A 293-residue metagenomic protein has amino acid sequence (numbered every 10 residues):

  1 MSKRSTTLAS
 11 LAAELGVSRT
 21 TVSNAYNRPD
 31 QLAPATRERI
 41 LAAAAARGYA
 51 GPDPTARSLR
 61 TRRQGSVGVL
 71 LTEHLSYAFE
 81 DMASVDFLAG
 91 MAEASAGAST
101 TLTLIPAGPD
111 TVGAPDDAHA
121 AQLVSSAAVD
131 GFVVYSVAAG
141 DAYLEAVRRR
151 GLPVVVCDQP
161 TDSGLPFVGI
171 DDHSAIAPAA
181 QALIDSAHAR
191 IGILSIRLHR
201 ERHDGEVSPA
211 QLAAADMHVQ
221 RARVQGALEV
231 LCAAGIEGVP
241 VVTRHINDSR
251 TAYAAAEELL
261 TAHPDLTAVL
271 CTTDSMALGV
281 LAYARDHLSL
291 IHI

Functional and structural regions predicted by a protein language model:
M1-R63: N-terminal helix-turn-helix DNA-binding module of bacterial transcription factors
A12, V134, C271-T272: Short beta-strand scaffold positions
S18, G65, D130, A189-R190 (+1 more regions): Short acidic/polar active-site loop segments enriched in Thr and Asp
E38, A42, A50-H119, G131: Amphipathic helical "hinge" segments at domain boundaries
A46-R47, E93-G97, R148-V156, P160-H292: Bacterial carbohydrate/catabolite-sensing allosteric modules
T61-G65, S126-A127, Y253-A254: A short, glycine/Asx- and small/polar-enriched loop/turn that sits immediately N-terminal to a beta-strand
T72-D86, D116-S126, I196-A222: Short, flexible, glycine-rich and Lys/Arg-enriched loop motifs at helix boundaries that contact anionic partners
D117-D171: Short beta-strand-centered segments that line the small-molecule binding cleft or hinge of alpha/beta clamshell
